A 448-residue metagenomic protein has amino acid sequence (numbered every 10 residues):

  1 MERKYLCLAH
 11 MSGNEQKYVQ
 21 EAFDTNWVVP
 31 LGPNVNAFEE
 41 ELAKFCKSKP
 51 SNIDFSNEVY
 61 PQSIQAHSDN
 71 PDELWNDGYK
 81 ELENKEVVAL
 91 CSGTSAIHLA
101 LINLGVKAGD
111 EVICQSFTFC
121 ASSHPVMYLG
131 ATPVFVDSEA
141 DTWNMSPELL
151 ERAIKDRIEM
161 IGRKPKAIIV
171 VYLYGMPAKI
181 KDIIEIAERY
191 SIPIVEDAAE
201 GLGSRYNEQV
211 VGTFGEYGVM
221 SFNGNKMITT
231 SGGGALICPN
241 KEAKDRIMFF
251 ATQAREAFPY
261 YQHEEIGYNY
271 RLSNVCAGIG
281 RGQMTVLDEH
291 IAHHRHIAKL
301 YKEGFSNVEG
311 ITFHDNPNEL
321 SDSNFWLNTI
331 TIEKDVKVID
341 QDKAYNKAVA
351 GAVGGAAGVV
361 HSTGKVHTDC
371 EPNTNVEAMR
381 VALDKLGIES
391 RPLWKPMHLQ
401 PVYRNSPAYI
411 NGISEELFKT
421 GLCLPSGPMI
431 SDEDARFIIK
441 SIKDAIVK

Functional and structural regions predicted by a protein language model:
M1-V29, P33, P425: N-terminal "arm"/small-domain region of PLP-dependent enzymes with the aminotransferase-like
L31-E111, P125-M127, F135-D137, Q209: Phosphate-binding glycine-rich loop
P33-E41, F45-K49, K85, E148 (+7 more regions): PLP-dependent aminotransferase class I/II
D110, S116-T118, D137-E139, A198 (+3 more regions): Nucleotide-sugar donor-binding loop of glycosyltransferases
H124-V126, I186, V275: Hydrophobic/aromatic ligand-binding patch that stacks against planar heteroaromatic rings of cofactors or nucleotides
G130: Structured binding elements
D141-T230, A235-I237, E242: Active-site phosphate-binding strand-loop segment of PLP-dependent enzymes
